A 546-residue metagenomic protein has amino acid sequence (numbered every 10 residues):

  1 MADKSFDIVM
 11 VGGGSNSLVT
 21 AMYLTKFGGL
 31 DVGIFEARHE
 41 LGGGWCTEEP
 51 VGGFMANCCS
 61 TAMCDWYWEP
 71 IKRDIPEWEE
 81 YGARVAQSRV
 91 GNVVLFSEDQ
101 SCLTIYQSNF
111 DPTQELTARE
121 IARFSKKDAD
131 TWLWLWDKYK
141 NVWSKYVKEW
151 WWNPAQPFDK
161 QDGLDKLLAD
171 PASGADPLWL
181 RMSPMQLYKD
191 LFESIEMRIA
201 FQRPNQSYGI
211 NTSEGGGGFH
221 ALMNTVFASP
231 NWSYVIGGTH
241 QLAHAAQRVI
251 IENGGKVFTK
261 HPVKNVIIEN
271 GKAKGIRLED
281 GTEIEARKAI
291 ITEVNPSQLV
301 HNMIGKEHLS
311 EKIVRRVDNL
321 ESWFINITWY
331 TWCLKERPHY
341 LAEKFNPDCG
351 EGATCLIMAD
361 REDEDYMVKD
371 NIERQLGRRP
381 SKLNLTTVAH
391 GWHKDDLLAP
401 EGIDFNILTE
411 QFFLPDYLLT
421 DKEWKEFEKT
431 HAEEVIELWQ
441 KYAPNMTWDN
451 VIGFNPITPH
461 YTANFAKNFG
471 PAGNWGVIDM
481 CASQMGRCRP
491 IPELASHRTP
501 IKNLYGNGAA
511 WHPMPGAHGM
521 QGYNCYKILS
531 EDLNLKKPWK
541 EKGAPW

Functional and structural regions predicted by a protein language model:
D3-K148: N-terminal glycine-rich phosphate/pyrophosphate-binding loop and immediately adjacent elements
E98-E214: Rossmann-like flavin
S125, R337-P338, L376, K425-H460: Flavin-binding catalytic cores
S194-G209, K382-V388, N445-H512: A glycine-rich dinucleotide-binding beta-alpha-beta segment and adjacent secondary-structure elements that constitute
M223-A273, R277: Helical element adjacent to the flavin cofactor pocket in flavoenzyme catalytic cores
K264-L398: Mid-domain catalytic core of redox enzymes that form a hydrophobic substrate pocket/lid adjacent to a catalytic redox
I268, D532-W546: Active-site-proximal substrate-binding core of FAD-dependent oxidoreductases
A509-S530: A conserved FAD-binding loop/helix module that cradles the flavin
